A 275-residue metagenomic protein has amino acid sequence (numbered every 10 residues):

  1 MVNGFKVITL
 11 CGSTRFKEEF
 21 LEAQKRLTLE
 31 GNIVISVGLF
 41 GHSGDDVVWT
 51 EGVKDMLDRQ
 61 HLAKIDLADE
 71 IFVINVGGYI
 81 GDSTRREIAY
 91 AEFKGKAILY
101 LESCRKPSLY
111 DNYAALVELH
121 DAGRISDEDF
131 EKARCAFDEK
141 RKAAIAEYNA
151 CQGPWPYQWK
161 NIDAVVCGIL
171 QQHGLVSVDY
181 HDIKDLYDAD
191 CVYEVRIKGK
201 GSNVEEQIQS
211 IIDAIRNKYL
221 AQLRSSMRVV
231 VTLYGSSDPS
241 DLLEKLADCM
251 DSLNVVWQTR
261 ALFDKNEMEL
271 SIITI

Functional and structural regions predicted by a protein language model:
M1-L116, G123-A143: Conserved catalytic or regulatory cores that recognize and/or transform ribose-phosphate-containing ligands
T50, D58, E118, G168-Q171 (+1 more regions): Preference for short coil/turn "hinge" residues that link or interrupt alpha-helices
S108, A115-E118, D241-L242, S252: Acidic/proline-rich low-complexity IDRs
G123, E128-K132, E139-I275: Tubulin/FtsZ superfamily GTPase core signature
